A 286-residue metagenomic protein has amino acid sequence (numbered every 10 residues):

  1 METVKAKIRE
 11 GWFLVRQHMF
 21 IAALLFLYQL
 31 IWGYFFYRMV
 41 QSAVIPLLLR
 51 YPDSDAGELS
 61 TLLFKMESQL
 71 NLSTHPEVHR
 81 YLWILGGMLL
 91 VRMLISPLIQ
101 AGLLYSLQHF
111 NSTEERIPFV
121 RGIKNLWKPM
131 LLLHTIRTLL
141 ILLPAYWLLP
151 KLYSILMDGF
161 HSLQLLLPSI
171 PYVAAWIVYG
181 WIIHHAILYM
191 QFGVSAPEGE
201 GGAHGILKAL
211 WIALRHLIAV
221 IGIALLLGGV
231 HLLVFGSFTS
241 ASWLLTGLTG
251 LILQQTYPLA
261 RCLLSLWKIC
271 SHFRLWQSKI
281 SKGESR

Functional and structural regions predicted by a protein language model:
V4-W12, R16-P76, I99, L167-A175 (+2 more regions): Juxtamembrane transition segments at transmembrane-helix termini in multipass membrane proteins
Q41-P46, P144-D158: Membrane-helix interface motif
P76-M93, R116-L142, Q164-V178: Alpha-helical membrane-spanning segments of integral membrane proteins, especially the hydrophobic core of TM bundles
P97-K124: Hydrophobic transmembrane alpha-helix segments characteristic of membrane transport and insertion machinery
S112-G122, V194-I212: Juxtamembrane inter-helical linkers in multi-pass membrane proteins
T138-Y153, W181-G193: Transmembrane alpha-helix/helix-exit interface in multi-pass inner-membrane proteins
L152-L166, G199-H204: Membrane-interface interhelical connector segments
